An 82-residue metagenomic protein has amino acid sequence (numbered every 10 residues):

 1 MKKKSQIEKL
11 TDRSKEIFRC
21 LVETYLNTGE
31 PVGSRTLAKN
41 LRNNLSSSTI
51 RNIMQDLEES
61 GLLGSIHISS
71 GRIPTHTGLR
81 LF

Functional and structural regions predicted by a protein language model:
M1-R19: Short alpha-helical segments that sit at the start of domains
K4-S5, T24, S65, S69: A general structural-boundary detector
Q6, L26, K39: Generic anion/oxyanion-binding catalytic loop in active/binding sites
L10-K15, Y25, N52, D56-L57: Structured catalytic/translocation cores of nucleotide/phosphate-coupled proteins
E23-E30: Short helix-capping/hinge SLiMs at alpha-helix to coil transitions
P31-F82: N-terminal helix-turn-helix
